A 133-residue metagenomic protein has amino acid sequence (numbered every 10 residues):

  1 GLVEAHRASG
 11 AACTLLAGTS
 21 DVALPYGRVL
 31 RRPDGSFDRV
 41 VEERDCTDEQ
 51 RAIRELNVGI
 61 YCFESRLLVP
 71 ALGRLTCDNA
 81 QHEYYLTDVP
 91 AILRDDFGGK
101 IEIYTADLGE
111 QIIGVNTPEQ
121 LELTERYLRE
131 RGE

Functional and structural regions predicted by a protein language model:
G1-D34, V58, C62-S65, P70-L75: Conserved beta-loop-beta/alpha segment of the NTase-like Rossmann-fold superfamily that binds/positions NTPs
G1-E4, R129-E133: Short, intrinsically disordered, charge-balanced linker/junction segments flanking boundaries in proteins
D38-E110, E119-G132: Catalytic-core segments of class I nucleotidyltransferases/pyrophosphorylases that form NMP-activated intermediates
I113: Conserved acidic, metal-coordinating active-site core of Asp-based, Mg2+-dependent phosphoryl-transfer enzymes
